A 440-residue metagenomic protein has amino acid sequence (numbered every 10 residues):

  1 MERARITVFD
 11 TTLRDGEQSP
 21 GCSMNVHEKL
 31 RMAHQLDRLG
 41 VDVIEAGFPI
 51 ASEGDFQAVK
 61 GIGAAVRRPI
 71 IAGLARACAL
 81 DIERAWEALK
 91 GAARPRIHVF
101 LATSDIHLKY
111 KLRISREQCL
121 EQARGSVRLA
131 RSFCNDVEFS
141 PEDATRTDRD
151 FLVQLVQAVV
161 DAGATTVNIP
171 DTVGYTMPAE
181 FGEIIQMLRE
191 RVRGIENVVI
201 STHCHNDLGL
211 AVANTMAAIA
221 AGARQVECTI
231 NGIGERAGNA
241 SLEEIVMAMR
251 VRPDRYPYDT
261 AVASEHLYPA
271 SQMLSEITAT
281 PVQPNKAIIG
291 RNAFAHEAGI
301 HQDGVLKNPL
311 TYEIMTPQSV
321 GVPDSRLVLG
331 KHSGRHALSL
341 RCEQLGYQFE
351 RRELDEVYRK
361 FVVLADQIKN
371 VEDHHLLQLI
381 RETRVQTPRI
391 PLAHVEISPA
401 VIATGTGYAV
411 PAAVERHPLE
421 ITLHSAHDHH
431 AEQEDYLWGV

Functional and structural regions predicted by a protein language model:
R5-I6, D10-T12, M247, P253-S425 (+1 more regions): A mid-to-C-terminal "edge-of-domain" accessory segment
I6-V8, Q18-V43, F56-A65, A79-I200 (+2 more regions): Alpha/beta enzyme core
L13, F48-P49, L74-A77, L101-T103 (+5 more regions): Short, ordered loop/turn segments at secondary-structure junctions
D37-G40, G63-V66, I70, L89 (+13 more regions): Structural signal for hydrophobic packing residues in well-ordered secondary-structure cores of soluble enzyme domains
V43-G47, I70-G73, F139-P141, S201-H203 (+1 more regions): Short catalytic-loop micro-motif centered on adjacent basic/acidic residues
T176, E183-K307, Y312: Catalytic alpha/beta core domains of metabolic enzymes, predominantly
D428-A431: Short hydrophobic alpha-helical segments enriched in small aliphatic residues
